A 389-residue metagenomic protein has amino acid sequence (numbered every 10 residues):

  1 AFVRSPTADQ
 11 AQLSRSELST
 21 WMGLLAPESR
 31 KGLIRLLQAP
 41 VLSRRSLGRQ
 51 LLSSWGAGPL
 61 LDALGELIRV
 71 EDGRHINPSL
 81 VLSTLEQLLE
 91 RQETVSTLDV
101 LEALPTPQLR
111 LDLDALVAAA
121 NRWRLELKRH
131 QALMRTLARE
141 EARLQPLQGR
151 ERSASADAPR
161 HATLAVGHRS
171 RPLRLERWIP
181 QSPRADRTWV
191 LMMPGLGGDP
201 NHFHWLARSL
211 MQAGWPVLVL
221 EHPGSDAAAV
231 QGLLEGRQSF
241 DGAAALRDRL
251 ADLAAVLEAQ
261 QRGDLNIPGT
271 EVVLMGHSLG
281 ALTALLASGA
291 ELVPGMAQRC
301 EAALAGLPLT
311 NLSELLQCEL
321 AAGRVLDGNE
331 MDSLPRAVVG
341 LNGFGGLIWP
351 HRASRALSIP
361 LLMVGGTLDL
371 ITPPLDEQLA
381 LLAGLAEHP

Functional and structural regions predicted by a protein language model:
F2-Q145: Mature extracellular/secreted ectodomains of secretory-pathway proteins
H130-A185: N-terminal cap/lid segment of alpha/beta-hydrolase-fold proteins
D186-G195: Short beta-strand element of the alpha/beta-hydrolase
G195, M275-A284: Gly/Ala-rich beta-loop-alpha elbow adjacent to hydrolase catalytic centers
G197, N201-H204, R208-S209, L218-R247: Cap/lid segment of the alpha/beta-hydrolase catalytic domain
Q238-N266, L282, L286-S288, M296-L316 (+1 more regions): Alpha/beta-hydrolase active-site loop
L357, M363-G365: Short beta-strand/loop motif that positions the catalytic acidic residue of the alpha/beta-hydrolase fold
L370-E377: Conserved alpha/beta-hydrolase "acid-adjacent" motif
